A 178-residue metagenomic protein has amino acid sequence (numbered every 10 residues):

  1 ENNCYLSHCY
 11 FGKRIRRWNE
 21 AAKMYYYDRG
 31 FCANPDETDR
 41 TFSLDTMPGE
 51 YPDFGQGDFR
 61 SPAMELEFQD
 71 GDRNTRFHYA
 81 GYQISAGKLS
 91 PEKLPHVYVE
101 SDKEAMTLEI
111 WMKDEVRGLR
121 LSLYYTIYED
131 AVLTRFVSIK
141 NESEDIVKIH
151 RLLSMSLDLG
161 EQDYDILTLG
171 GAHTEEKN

Functional and structural regions predicted by a protein language model:
N3-N178: Polysaccharide-binding surfaces and accessory modules of carbohydrate-active proteins
